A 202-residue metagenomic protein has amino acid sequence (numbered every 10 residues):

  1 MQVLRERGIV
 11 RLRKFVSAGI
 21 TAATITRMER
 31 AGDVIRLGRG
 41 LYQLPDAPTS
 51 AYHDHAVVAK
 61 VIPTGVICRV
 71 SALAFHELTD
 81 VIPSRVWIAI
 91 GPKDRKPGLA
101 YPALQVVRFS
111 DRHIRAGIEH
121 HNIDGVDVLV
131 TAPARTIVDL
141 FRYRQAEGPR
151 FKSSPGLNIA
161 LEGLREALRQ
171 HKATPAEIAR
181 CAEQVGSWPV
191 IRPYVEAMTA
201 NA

Functional and structural regions predicted by a protein language model:
M1-V70, G98, Y194-A202: Short beta-edge/loop segments at beta->alpha junctions of small alpha/beta modules that act as binding/recognition
L12-V16, E77, G125, G148-F151: Short helix-to-loop capping/linker segments positioned immediately adjacent to catalytic or ligand/cofactor-binding
K14-S17, M28, D33, T64-I67 (+5 more regions): Hydrophobic/basic alpha-helical segments enriched in Actinobacteria
A18, I90-G91, T131: Short His-Asn-centered micro-motif
A51-H53, R112-D124: Short amphipathic alpha-helical segments and their helix-coil junctions
L73-I118: Exposed, interaction-prone assembly regions rather than primary DNA-binding/catalytic cores
I118-A202: Hydrophobic alpha-helical interaction segments
